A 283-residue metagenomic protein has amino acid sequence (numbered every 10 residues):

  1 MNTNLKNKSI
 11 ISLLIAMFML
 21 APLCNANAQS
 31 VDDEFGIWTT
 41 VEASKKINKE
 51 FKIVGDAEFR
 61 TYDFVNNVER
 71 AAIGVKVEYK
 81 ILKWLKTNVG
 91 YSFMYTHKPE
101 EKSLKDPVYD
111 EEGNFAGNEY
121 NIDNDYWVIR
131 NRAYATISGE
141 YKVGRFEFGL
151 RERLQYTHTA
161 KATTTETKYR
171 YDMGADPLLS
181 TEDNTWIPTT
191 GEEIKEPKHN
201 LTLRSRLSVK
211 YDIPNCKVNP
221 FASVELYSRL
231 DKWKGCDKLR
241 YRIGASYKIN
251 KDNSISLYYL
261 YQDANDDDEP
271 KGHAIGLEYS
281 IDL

Functional and structural regions predicted by a protein language model:
M1-V31, F35, L283: Bacterial Sec-dependent N-terminal signal peptides
N27-D32, T61-N66, I122-V128, E192-K198 (+2 more regions): Outer-membrane beta-barrel domain signature
Q29-H97: Start-of-domain marker
D33-I37, E69-A71, I129-A133, P197-L203 (+2 more regions): Residues that define the transmembrane beta-barrel architecture of outer-membrane proteins
T39-K45, V75-Y79, A135-G139, E152-L154 (+5 more regions): Residues on the lipid-exposed face of transmembrane beta-strands in outer-membrane beta-barrel proteins
K49-G55, W84-V89, G144-F148, N215-N219 (+1 more regions): Repeated loop/turn-to-beta-strand initiation elements of outer-membrane beta-barrel proteins
Y62-F64, V68-R70, W84-E166, M173 (+1 more regions): Outer-membrane beta-barrel translocator/channel fold
A222, C236-L283: Predominantly the C-terminal beta-signal and adjacent terminal strand-loop region of outer-membrane beta-barrel
